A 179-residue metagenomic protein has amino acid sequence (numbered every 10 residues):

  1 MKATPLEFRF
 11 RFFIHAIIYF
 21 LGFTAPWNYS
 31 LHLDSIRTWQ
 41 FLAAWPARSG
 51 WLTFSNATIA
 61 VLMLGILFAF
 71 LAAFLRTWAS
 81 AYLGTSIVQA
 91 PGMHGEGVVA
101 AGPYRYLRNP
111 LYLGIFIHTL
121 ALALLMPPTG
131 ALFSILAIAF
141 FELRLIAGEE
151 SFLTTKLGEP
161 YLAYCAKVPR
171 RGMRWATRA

Functional and structural regions predicted by a protein language model:
M1-A101, F116-A179: Membrane-anchoring alpha-helices and their flanking helix-loop junctions
V99-N109: Short, amphipathic, aromatic/basic-enriched membrane-interface segments that mark the entry/exit of transmembrane
L107-L113, I117: Conserved SAM-binding loop
